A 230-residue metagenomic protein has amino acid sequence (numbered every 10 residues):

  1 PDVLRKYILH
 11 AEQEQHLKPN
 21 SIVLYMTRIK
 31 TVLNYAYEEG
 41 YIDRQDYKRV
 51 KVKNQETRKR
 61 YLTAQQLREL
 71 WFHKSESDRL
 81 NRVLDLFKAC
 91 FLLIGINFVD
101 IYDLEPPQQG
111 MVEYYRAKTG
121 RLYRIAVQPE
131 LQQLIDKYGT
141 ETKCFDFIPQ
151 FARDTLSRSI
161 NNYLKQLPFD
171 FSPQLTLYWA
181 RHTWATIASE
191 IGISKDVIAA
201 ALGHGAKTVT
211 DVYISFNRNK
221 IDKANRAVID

Functional and structural regions predicted by a protein language model:
P1-R58, H73: N-terminal core-binding DNA-recognition domain of tyrosine recombinases/integrases
N34-Y41, C90-G110: Short, charged phosphate-coordinating catalytic segments
Y47-F98, Y102: Basic, Lys/Arg- and aromatic-enriched nucleic-acid-binding interface segment
Y61, R116-G120, Q128, L202-A227: Catalytic-site neighborhood detector that most strongly recognizes the C-terminal catalytic loop/helix of tyrosine
L67, Q128-S172: Active-site/catalytic core of tyrosine-dependent DNA strand-transfer enzymes
F72-D78, N161-A200: Short, basic (Lys/Arg/His-rich) helix/loop patches that form interaction surfaces in the mid-to-C-terminal regions
Y102-D136: Conserved tyrosine-mediated DNA breakage-rejoining catalytic core shared by Y-recombinases
P106-M111, P173-Q174, I193-V212: Short, polar N-cap/turn motifs at the start of nucleic acid-interacting alpha helices
